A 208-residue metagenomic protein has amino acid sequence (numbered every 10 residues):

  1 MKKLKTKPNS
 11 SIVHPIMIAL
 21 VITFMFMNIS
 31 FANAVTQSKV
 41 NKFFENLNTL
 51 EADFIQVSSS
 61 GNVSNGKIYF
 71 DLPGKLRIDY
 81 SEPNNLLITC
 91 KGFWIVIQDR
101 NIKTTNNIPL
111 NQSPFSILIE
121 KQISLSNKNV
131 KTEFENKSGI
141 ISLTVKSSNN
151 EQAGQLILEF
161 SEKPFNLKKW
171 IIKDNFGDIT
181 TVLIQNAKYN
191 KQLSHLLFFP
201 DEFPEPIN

Functional and structural regions predicted by a protein language model:
M1-V13: N-terminal secretory signal peptides that target proteins for export/translocation
P15-N28: Bacterial N-terminal signal peptides
A32-A34: Boundary at the C-terminal end of the N-terminal hydrophobic targeting segment
K42-G61, Y69: A short, Trp-centered hydrophobic/proline-enriched beta-strand micro-motif
F54, L76-Y80, I95-Q98, L143 (+1 more regions): Short hydrophobic/aromatic-rich beta-strand segments that constitute the beta-sheet cores of beta-sandwich/beta-barrel
S58-S60, N101-K103, F176: Solvent-exposed strand-loop boundary residues in beta-sheet-rich modules
K67-I117, T180: An acidic-aromatic
N127-T132, N136-I207: Gly/Pro-enriched, hydrophobic low-complexity segments that function as extracytoplasmic propeptides/linkers
